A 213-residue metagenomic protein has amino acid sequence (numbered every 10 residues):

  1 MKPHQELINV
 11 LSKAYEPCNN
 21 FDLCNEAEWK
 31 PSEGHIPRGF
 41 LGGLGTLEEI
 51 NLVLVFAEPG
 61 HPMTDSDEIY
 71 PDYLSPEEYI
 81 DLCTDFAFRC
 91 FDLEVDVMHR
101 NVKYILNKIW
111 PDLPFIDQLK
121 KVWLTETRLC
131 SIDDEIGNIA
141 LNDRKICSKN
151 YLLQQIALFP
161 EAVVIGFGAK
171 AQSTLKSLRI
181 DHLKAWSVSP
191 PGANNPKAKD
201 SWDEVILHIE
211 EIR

Functional and structural regions predicted by a protein language model:
M1-P3, Y104-I109, K199-R213: Short amphipathic alpha-helical segments
K2-A162: A polyanion-binding, active-site-adjacent surface
T64-D67, D134-I136, T174-L178, N194-K197: A short acidic (Asp/Glu
Y79, Q154-P160, R179-L183, E210-R213: Structural alpha-beta junctions
K149, L175-W186: C-terminal/domain-terminus segments
K170-Q172: Alpha-helix capping/helix-boundary segments
D181-E211: Short, flexible loop segments at boundaries between secondary-structure elements
